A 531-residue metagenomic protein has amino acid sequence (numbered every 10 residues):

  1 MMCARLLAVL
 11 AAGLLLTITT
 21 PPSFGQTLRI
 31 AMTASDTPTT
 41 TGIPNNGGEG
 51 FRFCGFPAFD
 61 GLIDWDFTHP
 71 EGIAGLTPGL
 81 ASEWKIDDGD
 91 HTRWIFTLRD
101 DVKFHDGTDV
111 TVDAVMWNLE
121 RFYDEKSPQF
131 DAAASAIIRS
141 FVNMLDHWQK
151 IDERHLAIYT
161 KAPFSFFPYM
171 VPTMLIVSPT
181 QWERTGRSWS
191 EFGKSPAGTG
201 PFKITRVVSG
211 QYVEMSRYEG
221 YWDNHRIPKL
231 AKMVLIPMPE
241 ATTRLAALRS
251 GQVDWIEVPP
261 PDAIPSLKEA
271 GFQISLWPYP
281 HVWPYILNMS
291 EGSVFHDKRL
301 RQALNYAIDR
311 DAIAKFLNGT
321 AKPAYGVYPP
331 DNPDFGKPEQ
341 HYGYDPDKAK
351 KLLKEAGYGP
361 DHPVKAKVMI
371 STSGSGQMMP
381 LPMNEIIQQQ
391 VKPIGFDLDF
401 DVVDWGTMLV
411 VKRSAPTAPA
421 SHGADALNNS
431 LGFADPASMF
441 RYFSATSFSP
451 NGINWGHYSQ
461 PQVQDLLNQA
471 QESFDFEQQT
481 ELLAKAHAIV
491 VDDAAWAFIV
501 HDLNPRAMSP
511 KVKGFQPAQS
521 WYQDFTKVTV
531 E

Functional and structural regions predicted by a protein language model:
C3, T97, M116, A134-W182 (+1 more regions): Surface-exposed binding/hinge segments that line and control ligand-binding clefts or catalytic entry sites
I30, G107, Q390-T446: Periplasmic binding protein-like
M32-G89, E120, A197-G198: N-terminal lobe/hinge region of extracytoplasmic solute-binding protein
D66-E71, F164, V171-P228, E240-T242 (+2 more regions): Gly/Pro-rich hinge or "lid" segments in bacterial periplasmic/extracellular proteins
R187-G193, G220-S266, D397: Ligand-site clamp/hinge motif
E214-E219, K268, H296-I394, H457-Q462 (+3 more regions): Append "and occasionally in soluble cytosolic enzymes with long acidic Gly/Pro-rich linkers
Q302, A314, I394-V410, F440-S509 (+1 more regions): Extracytoplasmic/peripheral linker and loop segments enriched in polar/acidic and small residues with frequent Thr/Pro
R506-E531: Long beta-strand-rich cores associated with HINT superfamily self-processing modules
